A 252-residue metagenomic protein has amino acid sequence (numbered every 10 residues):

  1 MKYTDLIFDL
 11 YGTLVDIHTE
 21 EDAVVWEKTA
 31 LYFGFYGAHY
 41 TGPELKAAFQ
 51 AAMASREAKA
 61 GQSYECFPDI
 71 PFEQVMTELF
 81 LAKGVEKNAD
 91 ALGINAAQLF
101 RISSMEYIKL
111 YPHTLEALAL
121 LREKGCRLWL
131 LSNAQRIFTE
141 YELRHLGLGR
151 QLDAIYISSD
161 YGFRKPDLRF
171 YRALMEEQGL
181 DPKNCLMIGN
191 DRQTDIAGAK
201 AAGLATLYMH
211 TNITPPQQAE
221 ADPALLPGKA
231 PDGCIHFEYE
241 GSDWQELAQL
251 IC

Functional and structural regions predicted by a protein language model:
M1-L6, I17-T19, H39-P43, D90-I94 (+3 more regions): Asp-based, Mg2+/Mn2+-dependent phosphohydrolase catalytic module
L10: Residue immediately C-terminal to the conserved phosphorylatable aspartate in receiver
H18-E21, S63-Y64: Short, solvent-exposed loop/turn segments at secondary-structure boundaries
E21-F33: Basic, amphipathic juxtamembrane/active-site segments that coordinate anionic phosphate or diphosphate groups
A30, K46-L99: A metal-dependent, Asp-based hydrolase signature
M53-F67, I102-P112, A201, A205: Short amphipathic alpha-helical segments at helix boundaries and their inter-helical linkers
C66-Q74, A82, R101-W129, E140: Short, acidic loop-to-helix structural element flanking the phosphoryl-transfer center in phosphate-processing enzymes
